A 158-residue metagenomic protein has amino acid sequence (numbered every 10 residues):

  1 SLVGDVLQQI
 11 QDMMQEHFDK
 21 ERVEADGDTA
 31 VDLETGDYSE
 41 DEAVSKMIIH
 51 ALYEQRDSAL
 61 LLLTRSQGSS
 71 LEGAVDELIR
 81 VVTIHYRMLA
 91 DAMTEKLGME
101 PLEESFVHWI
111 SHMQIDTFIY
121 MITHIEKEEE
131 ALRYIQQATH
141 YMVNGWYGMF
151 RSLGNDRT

Functional and structural regions predicted by a protein language model:
S1-D19: An amphipathic alpha-helix adjacent to DNA-recognition modules
M13, H17, E21, H85 (+3 more regions): Solvent-exposed amphipathic alpha-helical surface segments
F18-D32, I49-S69: Amphipathic alpha-helical segments used for helix-helix packing
S39, A43-D57, S69-T94, S105-H112: Amphipathic alpha-helical packing segments from all-alpha helical-bundle domains
L62-I79, R133-W146: C-terminal/domain-terminus segments
L89-M142, F150-T158: Hydrophobic/aromatic-rich alpha-helical bundle segments in the mid-to-C-terminal region
